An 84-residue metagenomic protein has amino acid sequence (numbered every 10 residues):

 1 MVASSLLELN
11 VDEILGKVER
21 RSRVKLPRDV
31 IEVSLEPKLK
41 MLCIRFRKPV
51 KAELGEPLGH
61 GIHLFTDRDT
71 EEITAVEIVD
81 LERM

Functional and structural regions predicted by a protein language model:
M1-M84: Small, basic N-terminal interaction modules of short regulatory proteins
